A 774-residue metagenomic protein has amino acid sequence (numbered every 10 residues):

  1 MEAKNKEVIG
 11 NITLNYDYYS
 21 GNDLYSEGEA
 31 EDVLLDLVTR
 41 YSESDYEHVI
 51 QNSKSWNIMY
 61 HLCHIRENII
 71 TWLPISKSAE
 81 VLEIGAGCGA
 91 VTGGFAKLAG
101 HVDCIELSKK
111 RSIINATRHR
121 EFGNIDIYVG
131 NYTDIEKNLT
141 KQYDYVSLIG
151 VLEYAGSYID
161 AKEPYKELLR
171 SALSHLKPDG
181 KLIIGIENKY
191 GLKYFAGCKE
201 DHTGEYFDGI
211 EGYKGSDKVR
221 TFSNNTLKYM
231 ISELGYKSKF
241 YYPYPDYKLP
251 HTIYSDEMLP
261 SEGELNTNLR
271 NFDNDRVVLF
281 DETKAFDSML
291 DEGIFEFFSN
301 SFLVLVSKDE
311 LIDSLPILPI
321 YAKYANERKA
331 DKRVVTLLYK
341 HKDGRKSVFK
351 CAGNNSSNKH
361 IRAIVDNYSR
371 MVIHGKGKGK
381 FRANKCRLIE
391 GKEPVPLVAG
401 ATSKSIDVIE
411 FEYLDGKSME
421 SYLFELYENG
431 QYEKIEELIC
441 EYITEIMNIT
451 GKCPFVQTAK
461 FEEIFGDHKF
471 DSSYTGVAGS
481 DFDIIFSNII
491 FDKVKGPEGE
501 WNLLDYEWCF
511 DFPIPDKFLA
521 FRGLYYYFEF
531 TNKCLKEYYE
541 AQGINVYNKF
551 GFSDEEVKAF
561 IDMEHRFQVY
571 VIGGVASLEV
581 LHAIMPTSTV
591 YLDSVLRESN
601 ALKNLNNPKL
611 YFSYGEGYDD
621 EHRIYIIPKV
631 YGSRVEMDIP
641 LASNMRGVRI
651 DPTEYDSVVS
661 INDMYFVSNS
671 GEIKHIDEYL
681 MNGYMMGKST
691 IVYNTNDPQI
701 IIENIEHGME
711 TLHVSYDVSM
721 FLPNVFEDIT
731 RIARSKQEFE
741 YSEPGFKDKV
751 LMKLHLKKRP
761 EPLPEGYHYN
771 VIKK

Functional and structural regions predicted by a protein language model:
M1-Y41: N-terminal auxiliary segments of SAM/dcSAM-dependent transferases
C88-A99: Conserved SAM-binding loop of SAM-dependent methyltransferases across substrates and taxa, primarily the Class I
K162-K181: A short glycine-rich, Lys/Arg-flanked "PGG" loop and its adjoining helix->strand segment in the class I
I183-Y206: Conserved class I S-adenosyl-L-methionine
G212-Y213, E463-E537: Catalytic activation segment of kinase domains across protein kinase-like and atypical kinase folds
D217-Y241: Short alpha-helix
Y324-R370: ATP-binding glycine-rich loop module of kinase domains
C386-I464: Conserved structural core of kinase catalytic domains
